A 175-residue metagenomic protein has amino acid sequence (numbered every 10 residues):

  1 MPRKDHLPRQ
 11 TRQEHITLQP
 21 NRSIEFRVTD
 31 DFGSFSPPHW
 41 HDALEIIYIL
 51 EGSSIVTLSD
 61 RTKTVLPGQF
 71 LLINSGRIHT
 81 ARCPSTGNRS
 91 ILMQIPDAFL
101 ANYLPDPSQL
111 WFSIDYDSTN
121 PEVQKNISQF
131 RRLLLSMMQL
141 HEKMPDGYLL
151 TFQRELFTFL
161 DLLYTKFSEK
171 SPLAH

Functional and structural regions predicted by a protein language model:
M1-L66, Q109, P121: Generic protein-terminus/edge-of-domain signal
P2-I24, I78-E142, L160-K170: A hydrophobic/aromatic-rich effector-binding and dimerization subdomain of bacterial HTH-type transcriptional regulators
I47, L71, I91: Conserved GNAT-family N-acetyltransferase fold
I49-E51, N74, P84: A short, compositionally biased micro-patch
V65-I78: Conserved metal-binding segment of the jelly-roll/cupin
H141-T158: All-alpha amphipathic helical-bundle segments outside canonical DNA-binding/catalytic cores that form hydrophobic
S171-H175: Short, intrinsically disordered, charge-balanced linker/junction segments flanking boundaries in proteins
